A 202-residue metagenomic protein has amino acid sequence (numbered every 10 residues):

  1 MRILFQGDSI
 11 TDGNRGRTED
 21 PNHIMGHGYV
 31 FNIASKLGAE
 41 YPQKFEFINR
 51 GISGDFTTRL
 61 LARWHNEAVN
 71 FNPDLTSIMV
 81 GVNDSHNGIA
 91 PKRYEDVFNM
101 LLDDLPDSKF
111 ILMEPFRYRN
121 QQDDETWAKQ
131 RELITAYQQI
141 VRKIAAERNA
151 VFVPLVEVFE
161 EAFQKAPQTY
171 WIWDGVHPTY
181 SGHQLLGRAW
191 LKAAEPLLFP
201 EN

Functional and structural regions predicted by a protein language model:
M1-R50, R63-N72: Serine-esterase "nucleophile elbow" of acetyl-processing enzymes
N32-E46, R59-N202: Alpha-helical cap/lid subdomain in secreted, periplasmic, or secretory-pathway luminal O-acyl-processing enzymes
S53-D55: Alpha-helical substrate-recognition element adjacent to the catalytic core
